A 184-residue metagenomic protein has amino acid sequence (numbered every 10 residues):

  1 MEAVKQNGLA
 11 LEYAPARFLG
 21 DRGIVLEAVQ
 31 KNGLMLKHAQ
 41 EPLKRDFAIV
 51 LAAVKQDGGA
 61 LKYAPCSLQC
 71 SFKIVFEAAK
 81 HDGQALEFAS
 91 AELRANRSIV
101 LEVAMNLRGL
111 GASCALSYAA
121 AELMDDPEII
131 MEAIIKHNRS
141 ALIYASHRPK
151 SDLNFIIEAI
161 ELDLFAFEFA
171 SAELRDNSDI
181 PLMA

Functional and structural regions predicted by a protein language model:
M1-A184: Non-catalytic tandem-repeat scaffold regions and their flanking low-complexity/translocation tails
